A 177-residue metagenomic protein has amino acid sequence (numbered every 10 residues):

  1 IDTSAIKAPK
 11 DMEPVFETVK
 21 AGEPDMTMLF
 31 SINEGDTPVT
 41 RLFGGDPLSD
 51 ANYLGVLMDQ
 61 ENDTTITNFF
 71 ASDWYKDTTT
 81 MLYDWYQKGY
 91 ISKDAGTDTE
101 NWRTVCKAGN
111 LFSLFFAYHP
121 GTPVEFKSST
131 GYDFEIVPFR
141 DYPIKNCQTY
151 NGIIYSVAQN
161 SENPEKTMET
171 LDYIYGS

Functional and structural regions predicted by a protein language model:
I1-S177: Extracytoplasmic/secretory soluble proteins
